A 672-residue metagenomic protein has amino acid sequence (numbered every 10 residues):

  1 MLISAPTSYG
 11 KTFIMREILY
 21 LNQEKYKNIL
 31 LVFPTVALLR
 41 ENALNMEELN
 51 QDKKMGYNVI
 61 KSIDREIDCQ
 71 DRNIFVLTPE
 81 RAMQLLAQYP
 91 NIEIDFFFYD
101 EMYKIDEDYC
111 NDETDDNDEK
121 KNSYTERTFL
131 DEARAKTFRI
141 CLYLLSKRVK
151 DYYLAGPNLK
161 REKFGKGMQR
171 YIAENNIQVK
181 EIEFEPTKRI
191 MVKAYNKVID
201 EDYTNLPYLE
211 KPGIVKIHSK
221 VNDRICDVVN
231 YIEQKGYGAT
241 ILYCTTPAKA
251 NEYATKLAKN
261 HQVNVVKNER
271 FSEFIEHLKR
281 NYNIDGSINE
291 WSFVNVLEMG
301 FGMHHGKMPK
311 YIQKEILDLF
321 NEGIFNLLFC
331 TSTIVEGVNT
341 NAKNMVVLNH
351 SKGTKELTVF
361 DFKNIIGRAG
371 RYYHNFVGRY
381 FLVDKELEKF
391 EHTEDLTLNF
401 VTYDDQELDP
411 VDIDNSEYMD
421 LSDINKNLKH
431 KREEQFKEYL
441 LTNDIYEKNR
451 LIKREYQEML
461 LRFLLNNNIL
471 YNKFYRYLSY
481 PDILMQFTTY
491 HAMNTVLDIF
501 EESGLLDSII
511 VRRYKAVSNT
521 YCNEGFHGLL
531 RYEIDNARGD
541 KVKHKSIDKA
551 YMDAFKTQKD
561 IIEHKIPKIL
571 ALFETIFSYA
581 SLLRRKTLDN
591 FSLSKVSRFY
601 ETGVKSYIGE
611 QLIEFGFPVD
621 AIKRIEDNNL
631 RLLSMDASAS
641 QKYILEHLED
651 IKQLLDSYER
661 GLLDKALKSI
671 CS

Functional and structural regions predicted by a protein language model:
L2, P6-Y9, F13-Y20, E24-I74 (+12 more regions): Conserved C-terminal RecA-like helicase domain
L31-V32, F75-T78, F98, K150-P157 (+1 more regions): Structural recognition of the conserved hydrophobic beta-strand(s) that form the central parallel beta-sheet of P-loop
E66-I67, Y143, V149-L257, G302: Conserved interdomain linker/interface between the two RecA-like ATPase lobes of SF2 helicase motors
Y89-D151: SF2 helicase catalytic motif II
E93-F98, L327-S351, K363, G378-V383: A short beta-strand element within the Helicase C-terminal
S146-Y152, S351-N399: Conserved segment of the helicase C-terminal RecA-like domain
K389-L441: Long, hydrophobic alpha-helical segments
D423-S672: C-terminal accessory/interaction regions of large nucleic acid-associated machines
